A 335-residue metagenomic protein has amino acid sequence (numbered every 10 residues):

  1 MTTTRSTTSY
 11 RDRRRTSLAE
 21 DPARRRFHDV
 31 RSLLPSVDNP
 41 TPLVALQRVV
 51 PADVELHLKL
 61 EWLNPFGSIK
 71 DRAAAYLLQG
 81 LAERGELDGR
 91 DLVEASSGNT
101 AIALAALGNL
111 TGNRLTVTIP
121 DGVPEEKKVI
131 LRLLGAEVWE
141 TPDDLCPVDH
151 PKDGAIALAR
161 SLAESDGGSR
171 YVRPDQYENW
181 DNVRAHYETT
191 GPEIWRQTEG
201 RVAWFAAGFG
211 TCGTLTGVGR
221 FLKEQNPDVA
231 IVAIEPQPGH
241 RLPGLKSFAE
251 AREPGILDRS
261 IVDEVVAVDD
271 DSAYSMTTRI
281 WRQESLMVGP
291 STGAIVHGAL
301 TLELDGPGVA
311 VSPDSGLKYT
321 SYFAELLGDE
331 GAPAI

Functional and structural regions predicted by a protein language model:
M1-I335: PLP-dependent amino-acid enzyme catalytic core
